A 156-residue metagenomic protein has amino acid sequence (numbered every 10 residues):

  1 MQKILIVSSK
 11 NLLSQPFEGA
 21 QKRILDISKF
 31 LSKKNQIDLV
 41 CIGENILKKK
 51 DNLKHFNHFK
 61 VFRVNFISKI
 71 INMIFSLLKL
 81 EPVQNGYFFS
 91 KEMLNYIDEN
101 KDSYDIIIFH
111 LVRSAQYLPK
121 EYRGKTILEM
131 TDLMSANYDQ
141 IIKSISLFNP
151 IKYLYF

Functional and structural regions predicted by a protein language model:
M1-F59, D102: N-terminal subdomain of nucleotide-sugar transferases
S9-K10, G43, F109-R113, M130-D132: Short, well-ordered beta-to-alpha junction loops that form the rim of enzyme active sites and present histidine/acidic
S14-Q15, Y117, A136, K143: Glycine/Thr-rich phosphate-binding loops of Rossmann-like dinucleotide-binding domains
L39-N95: A conserved catalytic-core segment of Leloir-type glycosyltransferases
I46-K49, L111-L118: Short, well-ordered alpha-helical microsegments
F66-V83, L128-F156: Acceptor-binding helix/loop patch of EC 2.4 sugar-transfer enzymes, predominantly nucleotide-sugar-dependent
I97-A115, K125-I127: Short N-terminal targeting/anchoring amphipathic segment
P119-R123: Short, conserved loop/helix-junction motifs that constitute active-site signature segments in enzyme catalytic cores
